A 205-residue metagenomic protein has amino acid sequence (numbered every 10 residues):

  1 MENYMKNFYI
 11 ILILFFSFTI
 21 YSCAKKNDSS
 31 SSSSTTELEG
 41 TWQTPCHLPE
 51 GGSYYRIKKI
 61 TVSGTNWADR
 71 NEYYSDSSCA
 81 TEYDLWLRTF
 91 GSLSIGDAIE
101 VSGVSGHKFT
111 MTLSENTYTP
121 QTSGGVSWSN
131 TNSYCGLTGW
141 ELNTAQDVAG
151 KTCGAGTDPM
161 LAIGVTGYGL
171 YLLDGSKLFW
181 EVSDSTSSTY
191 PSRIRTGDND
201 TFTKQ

Functional and structural regions predicted by a protein language model:
M1-F8: Positively charged n-region of N-terminal signal peptides that target proteins for export
E2, S17-T41: Bacterial Sec-dependent N-terminal signal peptides
F8-S17: Sec-dependent N-terminal signal peptides
L38-E39, K58-A68, G169-F179: Short, solvent-exposed coil/turn segments at beta-strand boundaries
L38-T44, E50-Y54, K58-K59: Extreme N-terminal segments of fungal proteins
P45-S53, N71-D198, K204-Q205: Contiguous, well-ordered beta-strand patches that form the walls/edges of small beta-barrel/beta-sandwich domains
